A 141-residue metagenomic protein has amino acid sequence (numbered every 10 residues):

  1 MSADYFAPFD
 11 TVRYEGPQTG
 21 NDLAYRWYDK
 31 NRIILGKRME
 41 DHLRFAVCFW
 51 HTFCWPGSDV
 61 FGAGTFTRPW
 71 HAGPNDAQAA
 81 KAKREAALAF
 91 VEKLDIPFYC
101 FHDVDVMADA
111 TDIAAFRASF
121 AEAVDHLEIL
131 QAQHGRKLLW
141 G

Functional and structural regions predicted by a protein language model:
M1-G141: N-terminal pre-domain/capping segments
